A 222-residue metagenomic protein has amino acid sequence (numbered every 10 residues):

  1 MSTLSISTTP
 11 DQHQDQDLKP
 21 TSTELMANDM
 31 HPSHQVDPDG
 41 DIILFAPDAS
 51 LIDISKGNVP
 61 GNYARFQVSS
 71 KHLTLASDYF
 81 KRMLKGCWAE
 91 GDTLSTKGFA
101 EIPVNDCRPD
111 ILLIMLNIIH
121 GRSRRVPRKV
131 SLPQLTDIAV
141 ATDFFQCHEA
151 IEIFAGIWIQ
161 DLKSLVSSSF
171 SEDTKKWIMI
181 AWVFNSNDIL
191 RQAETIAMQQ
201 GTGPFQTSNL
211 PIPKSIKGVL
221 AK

Functional and structural regions predicted by a protein language model:
M1-E24, P47-A49, K163-K222: Acidic, serine/threonine- and proline-rich low-complexity regulatory tracts
M1-L75, I118-P133: N-terminal BTB/POZ boundary and linker segment
R65, H72, P103-C107, P127-V130 (+4 more regions): Short amphipathic alpha-helical molecular recognition features
A76-S77, A150-I157, L190-T195: Short hydrophobic alpha-helical segments that form membrane-spanning helices or hydrophobic packing faces of helical
Y79-S95: Cytochrome P450 catalytic domain signature, combining two hallmark sequence patches
S95-W158: Long, hydrophobic/aromatic-enriched structural stretches that serve as scaffold segments
